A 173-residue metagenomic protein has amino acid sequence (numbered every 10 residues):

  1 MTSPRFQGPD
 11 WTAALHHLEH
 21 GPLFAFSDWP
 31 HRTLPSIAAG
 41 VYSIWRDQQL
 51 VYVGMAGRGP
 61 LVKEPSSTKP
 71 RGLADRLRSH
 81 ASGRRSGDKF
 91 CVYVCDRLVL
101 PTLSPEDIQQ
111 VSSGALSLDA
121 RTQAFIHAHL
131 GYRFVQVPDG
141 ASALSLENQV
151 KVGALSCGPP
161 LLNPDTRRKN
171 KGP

Functional and structural regions predicted by a protein language model:
M1-S113, A120, V135-P173: GIY-YIG nuclease catalytic motif and its immediate N-terminal context
R121-H129: Short, conserved catalytic or adaptor-binding loops enriched in Gly and charged residues
